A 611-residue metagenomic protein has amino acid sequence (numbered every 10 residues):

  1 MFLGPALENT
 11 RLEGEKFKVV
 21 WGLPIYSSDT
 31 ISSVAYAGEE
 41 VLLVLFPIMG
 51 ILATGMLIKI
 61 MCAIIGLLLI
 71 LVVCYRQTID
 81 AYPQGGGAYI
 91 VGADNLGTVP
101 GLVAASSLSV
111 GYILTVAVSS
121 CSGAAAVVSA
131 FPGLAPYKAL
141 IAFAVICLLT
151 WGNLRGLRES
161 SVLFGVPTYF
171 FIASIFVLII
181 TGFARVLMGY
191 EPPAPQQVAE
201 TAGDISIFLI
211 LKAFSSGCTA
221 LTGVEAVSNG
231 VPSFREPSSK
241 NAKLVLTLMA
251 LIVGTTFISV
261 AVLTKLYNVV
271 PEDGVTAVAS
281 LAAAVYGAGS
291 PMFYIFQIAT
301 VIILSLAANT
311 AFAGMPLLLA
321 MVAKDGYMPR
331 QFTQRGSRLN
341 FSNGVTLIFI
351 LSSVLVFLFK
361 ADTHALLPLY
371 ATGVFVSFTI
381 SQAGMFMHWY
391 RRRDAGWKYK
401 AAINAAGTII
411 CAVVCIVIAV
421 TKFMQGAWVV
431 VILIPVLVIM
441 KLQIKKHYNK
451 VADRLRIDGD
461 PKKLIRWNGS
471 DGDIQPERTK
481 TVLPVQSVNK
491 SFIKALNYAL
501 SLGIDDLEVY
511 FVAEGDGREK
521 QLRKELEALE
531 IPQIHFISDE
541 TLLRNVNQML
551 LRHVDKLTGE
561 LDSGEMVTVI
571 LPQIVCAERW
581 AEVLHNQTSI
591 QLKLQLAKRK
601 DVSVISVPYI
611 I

Functional and structural regions predicted by a protein language model:
M1-N9, K450-D453, D460-I611: Cytosolic C-terminal regulatory domains/tails of membrane transporters and channels
L42-A93, V99-A105, V118-V145, A250-I258: Extracellular loop-to-transmembrane helix junctions
T98-G101, A139-A144, S233-T255, A323-F357 (+1 more regions): Loop-to-transmembrane helix boundary motifs in multi-pass membrane proteins
L149-A184, L246-M249, L367-T379, Y399-I410 (+1 more regions): Membrane-interface loop-to-helix entry segments
Y169, A173-T222, T421, Q425: Helix-loop-helix junctions that connect adjacent transmembrane segments in multi-pass membrane transporters
F171-Q197, V260-N268, S381-D394, Q443-A452: Hydrophobic alpha-helical segments and their helix-loop junctions in multi-pass secondary transporters
F183-Y190, K243-S280: Extracellular/periplasmic helix-exit of transmembrane alpha-helices
Q331-S342, F378-F423, R454, N468-G469: C-terminal membrane-solvent junction of multi-pass transporters and transport-like membrane proteins
